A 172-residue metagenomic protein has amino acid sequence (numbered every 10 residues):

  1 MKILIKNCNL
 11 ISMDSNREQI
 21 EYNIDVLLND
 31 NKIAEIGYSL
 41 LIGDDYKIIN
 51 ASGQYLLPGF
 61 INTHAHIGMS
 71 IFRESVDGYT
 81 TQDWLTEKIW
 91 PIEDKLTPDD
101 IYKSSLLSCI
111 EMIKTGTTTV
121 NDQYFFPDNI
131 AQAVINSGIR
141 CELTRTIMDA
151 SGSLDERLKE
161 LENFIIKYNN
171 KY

Functional and structural regions predicted by a protein language model:
M1-I42, Q54-Y55: N-terminal metal-binding scaffold of metallo-dependent hydrolase/deaminase domains
I3-K6, I42-W84, L106, I113-K114: Replace "His-x-His-based motif
M13, H66, F125, I147: Flexible loop residues that form catalytic and substrate-binding hotspots at small-molecule/glycan-binding clefts
Y38-D45, Q132-N136: Short loop/helix-cap segments at secondary-structure boundaries that form the rim of catalytic
I71-K103, I110, R140-S151: Active-site gating loops and adjacent loop-to-helix segments of metal-dependent hydrolytic enzymes
T97-C109, Y124-N129, R157-L161: Short, acidic/polar
T118-T119: Short acidic/polar active-site loop segments enriched in Thr and Asp
N129-Y172: Metal-coordinating catalytic core of metallo-dependent amide/deamination hydrolases
